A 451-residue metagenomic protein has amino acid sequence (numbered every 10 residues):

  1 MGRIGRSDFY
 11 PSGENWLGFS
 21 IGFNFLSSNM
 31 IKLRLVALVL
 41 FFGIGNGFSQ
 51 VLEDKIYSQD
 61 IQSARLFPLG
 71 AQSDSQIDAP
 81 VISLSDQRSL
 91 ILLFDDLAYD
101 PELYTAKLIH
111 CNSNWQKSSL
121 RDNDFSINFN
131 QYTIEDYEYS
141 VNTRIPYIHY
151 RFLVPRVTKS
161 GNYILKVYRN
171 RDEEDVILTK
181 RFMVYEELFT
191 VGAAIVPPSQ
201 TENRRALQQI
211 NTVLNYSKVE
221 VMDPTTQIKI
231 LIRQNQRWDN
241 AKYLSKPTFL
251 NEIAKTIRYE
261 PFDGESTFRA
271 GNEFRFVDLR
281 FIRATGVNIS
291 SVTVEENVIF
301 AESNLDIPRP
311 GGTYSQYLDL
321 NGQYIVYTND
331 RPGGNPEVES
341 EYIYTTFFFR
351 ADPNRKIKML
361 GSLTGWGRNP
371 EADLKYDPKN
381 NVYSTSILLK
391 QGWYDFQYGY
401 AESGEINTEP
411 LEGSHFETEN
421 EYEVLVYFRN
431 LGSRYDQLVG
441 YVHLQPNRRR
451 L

Functional and structural regions predicted by a protein language model:
M1-F25: Predominantly the C-terminal beta-signal and adjacent terminal strand-loop region of outer-membrane beta-barrel
V51-S58, V184-L207, E417-Y441: Low-complexity, Pro/Ser/Thr- and charge-rich linker/hinge segments at domain boundaries
Q59-H110, N203-L214, P332-F347: Contiguous beta-strand segments within globular domains
S113-W115, T158, R169-I177, R237 (+2 more regions): Short acidic/polar inter-strand loop motif in beta-rich domains
D124-Y150, W238-S245, Y344-Q391, S403-G432: Aromatic-rich carbohydrate-binding modules that target alpha-glucans
E138, R144-N170: Ligand-binding face of N-terminal immunoglobulin V-set domains in extracellular IgSF glycoproteins
K229-T313: Long, internal scaffold/assembly segments composed of regular secondary structure
S303-P353, L438-L451: Basic K/R-rich, polyanion-interacting modules in nucleoproteins and related proteins
